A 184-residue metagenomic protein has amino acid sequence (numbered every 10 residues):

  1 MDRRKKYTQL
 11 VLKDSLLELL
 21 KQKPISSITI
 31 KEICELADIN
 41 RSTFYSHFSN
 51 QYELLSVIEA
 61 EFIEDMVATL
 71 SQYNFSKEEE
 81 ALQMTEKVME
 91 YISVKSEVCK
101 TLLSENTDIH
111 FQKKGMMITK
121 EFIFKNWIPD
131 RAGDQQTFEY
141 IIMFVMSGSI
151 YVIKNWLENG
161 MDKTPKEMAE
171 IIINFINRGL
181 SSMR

Functional and structural regions predicted by a protein language model:
M1-K23, S27: Basic, helix-initiating cap at the start of DNA-binding domains
E18-I25, T69-F75, K95, P129 (+1 more regions): Basic, amphipathic alpha-helical hairpins
L19-E53: Helix-turn-helix
T29-I30, I58-V67, Y73: Short, basic, alpha-helical segments at the C-terminal edge of helix-turn-helix-like DNA-binding modules
S71-E97: Hydrophobic alpha-helical connector segments
M89-M116: Amphipathic alpha-helical segments used for helix-helix packing
N106-A132, Q136-M143, S147-Y151, S181: Amphipathic alpha-helical packing segments from all-alpha helical-bundle domains
S147, N155-R184: C-terminal peripheral helix-coil segments that are non-catalytic and often amphipathic
